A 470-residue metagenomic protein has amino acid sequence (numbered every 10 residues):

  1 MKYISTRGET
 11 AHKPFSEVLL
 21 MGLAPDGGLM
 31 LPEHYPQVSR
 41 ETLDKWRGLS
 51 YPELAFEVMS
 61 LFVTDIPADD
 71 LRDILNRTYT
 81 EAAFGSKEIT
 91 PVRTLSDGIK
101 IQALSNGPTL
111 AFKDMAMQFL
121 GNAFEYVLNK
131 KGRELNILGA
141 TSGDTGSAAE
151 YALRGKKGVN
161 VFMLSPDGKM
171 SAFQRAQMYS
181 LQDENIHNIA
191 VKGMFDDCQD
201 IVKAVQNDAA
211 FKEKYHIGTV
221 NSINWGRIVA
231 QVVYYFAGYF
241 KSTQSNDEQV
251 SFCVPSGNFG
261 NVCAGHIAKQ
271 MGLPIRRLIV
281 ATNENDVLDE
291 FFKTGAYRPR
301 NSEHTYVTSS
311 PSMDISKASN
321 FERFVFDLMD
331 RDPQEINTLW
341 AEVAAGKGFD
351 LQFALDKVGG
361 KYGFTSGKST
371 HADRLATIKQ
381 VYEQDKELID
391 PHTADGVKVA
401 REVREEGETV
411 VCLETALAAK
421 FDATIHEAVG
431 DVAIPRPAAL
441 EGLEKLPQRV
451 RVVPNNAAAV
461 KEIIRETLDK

Functional and structural regions predicted by a protein language model:
M1-K470: PLP-dependent amino-acid enzyme catalytic core
